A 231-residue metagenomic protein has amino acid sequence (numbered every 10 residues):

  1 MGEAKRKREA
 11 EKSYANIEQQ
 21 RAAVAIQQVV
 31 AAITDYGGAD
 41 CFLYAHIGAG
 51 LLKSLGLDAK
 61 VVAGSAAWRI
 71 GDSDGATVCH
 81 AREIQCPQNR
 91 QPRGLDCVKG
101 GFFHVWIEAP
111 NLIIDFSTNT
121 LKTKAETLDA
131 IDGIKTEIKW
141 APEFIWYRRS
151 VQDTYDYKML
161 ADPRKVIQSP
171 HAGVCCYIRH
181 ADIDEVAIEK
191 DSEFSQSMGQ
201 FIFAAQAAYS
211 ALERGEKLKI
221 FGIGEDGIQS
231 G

Functional and structural regions predicted by a protein language model:
G2-G231: A structural boundary/capping signal
